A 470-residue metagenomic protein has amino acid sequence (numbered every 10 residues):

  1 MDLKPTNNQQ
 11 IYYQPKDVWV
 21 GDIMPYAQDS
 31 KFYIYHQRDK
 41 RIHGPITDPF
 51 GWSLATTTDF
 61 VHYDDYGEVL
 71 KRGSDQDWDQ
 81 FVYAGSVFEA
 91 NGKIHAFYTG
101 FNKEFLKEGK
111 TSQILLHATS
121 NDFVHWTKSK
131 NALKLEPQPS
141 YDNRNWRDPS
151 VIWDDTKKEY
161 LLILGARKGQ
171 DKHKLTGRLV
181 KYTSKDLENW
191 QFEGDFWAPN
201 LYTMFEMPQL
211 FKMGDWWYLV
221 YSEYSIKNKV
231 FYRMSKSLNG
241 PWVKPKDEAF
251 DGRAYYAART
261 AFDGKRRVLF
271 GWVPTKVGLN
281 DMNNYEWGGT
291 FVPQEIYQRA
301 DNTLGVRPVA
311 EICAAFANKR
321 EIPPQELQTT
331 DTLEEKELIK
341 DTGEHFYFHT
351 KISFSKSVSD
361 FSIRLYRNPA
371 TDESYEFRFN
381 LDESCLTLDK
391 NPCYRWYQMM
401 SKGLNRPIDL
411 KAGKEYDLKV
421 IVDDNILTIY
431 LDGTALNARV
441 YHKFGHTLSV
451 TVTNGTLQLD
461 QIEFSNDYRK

Functional and structural regions predicted by a protein language model:
M1-D148, W153-F205, K212-G252, V273-L327 (+4 more regions): Beta-rich carbohydrate-recognition and catalytic domains
L210, F348-T350, D409, K414-L431: Short tryptophan-centered beta-strand motifs in secreted/extracellular beta-sheet-rich domains of glycan-recognition
K246-D247, E334-D341, I363, L404-L410 (+1 more regions): Beta-strand-rich interaction surfaces with strong enrichment in secreted/lumenal proteins
Q328-Y394: Secretory/extracellular carbohydrate-interaction modules and structurally similar beta-sandwich "look-alikes"
Y394-D417: Short, aromatic/His-centered strand-loop micro-motif at the edge of beta-sheets
V420, D460-F464: Extracellular beta-strand elements of beta-rich domains used for carbohydrate recognition/degradation or cell-matrix
G433-T453: Short, solvent-exposed beta-strand-to-loop segments that form ligand-recognition rims of beta-rich domains
G455-L459: Extracellular carbohydrate recognition
